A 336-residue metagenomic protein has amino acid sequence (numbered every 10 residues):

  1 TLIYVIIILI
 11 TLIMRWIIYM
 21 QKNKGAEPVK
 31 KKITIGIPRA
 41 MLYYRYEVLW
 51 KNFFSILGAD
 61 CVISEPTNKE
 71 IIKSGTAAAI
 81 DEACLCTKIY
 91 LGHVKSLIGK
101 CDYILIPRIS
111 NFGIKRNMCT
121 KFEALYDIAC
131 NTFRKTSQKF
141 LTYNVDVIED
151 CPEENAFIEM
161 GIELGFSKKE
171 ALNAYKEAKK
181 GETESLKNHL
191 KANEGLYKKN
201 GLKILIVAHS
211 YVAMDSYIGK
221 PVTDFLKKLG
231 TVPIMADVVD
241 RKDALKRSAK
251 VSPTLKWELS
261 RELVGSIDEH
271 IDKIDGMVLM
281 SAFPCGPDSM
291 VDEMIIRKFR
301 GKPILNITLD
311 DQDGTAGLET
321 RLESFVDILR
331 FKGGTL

Functional and structural regions predicted by a protein language model:
V5, L9-L336: An N-terminal assembly and electron-transfer interface module characteristic of large anaerobic redox and radical
